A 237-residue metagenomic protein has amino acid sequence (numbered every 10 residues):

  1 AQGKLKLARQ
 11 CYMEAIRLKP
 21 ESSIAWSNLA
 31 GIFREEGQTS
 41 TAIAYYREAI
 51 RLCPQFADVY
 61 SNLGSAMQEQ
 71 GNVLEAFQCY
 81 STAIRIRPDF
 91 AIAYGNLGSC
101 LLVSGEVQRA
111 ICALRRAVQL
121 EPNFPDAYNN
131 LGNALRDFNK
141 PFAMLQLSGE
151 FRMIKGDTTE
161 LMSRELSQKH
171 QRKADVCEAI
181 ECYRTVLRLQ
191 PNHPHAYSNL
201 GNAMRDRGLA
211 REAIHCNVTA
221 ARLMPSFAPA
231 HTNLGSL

Functional and structural regions predicted by a protein language model:
A1, I24-E35, D58-E69, F77 (+5 more regions): Conserved alpha-helical positions within TPR/SEL1-like repeat arrays
P141-K173: Intrinsically disordered, low-complexity Ser/Thr- and acidic-rich flexible linkers and loops, especially at boundaries
